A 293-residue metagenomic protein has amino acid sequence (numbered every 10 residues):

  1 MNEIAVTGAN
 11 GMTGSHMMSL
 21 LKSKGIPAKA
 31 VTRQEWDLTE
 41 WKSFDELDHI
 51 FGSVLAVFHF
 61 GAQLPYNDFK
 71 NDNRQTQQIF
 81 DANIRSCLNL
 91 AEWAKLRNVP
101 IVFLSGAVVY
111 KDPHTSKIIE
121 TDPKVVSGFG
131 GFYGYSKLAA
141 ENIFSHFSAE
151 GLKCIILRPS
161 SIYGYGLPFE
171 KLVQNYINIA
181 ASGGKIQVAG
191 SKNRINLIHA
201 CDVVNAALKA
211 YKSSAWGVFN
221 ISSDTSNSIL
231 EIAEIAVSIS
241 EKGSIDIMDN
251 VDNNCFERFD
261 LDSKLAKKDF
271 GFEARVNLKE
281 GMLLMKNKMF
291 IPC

Functional and structural regions predicted by a protein language model:
E3-S23: N-terminal Rossmann NAD(P)H-binding glycine-rich loop of SDR-like oxidoreductase domains
T7, L55-F60, F103-L104, N220: Rossmann-fold scaffold of SDR-type NAD(P)-dependent oxidoreductases
M18, A180, G184-C293: C-terminal substrate-binding subdomain of Rossmann-fold SDR/epimerase-dehydratase oxidoreductases
K29-E46: Adenosine-cofactor binding site in Rossmann-like domains, unifying the SAM/SAH pocket of S-adenosylmethionine-dependent
T39, Q78-N89, S127, G131 (+1 more regions): Glycine-rich NAD(P)-binding loop of the Rossmann-fold in SDR/ketoreductase-type enzymes
K42-A82, K95: NAD(P)H-binding glycine-rich loop region in Rossmannoid oxidoreductase-like domains and their noncatalytic homologs
L88-F132: Conserved Rossmann-fold NAD(P)-dependent oxidoreductase catalytic core, especially the SDR/UDP-sugar
L138, N142-I195, A200-D202, I235-V237: NAD(P)-dependent short-chain dehydrogenase/reductase
